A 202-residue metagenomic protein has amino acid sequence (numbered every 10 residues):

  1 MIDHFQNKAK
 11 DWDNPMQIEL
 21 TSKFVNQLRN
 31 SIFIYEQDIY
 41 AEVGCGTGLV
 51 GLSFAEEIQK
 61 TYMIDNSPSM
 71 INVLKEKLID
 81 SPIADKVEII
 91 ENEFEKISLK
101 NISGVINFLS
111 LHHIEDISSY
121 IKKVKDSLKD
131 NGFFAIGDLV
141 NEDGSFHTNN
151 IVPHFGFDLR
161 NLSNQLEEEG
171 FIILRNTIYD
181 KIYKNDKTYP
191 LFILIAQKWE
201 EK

Functional and structural regions predicted by a protein language model:
M1-I34, V73: Conserved class I S-adenosyl-L-methionine
V43, T47-E95: Class I SAM-dependent methyltransferase SAM/SAH-binding core
I106: A conserved beta-strand element that flanks and buttresses the S-adenosyl-L-methionine
S119-D130: A short glycine-rich, Lys/Arg-flanked "PGG" loop and its adjoining helix->strand segment in the class I
G132-D138: Conserved beta-strand signature within the Rossmann-like core of class I S-adenosyl-L-methionine
S145-N161: Acceptor-substrate binding/catalytic loop of class I
F171-I182: Conserved S-adenosyl-L-methionine
K181-K202: Core SAM-dependent methyltransferase catalytic element
